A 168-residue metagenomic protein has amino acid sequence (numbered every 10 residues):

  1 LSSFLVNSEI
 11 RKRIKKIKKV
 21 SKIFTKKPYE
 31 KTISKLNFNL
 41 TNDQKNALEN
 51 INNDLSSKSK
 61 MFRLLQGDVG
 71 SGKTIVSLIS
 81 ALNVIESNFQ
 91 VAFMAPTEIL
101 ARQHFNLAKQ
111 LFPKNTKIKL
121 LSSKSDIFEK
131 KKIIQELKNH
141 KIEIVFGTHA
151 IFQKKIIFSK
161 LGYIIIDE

Functional and structural regions predicted by a protein language model:
L1-F93: Pre-Walker A segment
I33, N37, N52-S56, K109 (+4 more regions): Signal for well-folded cores of large energy- and translation-related assemblies
S57-K58, N83-S87, L111-P113, Q135-H140 (+1 more regions): Conserved catalytic network of the ASCE P-loop NTPase/AAA+ motor domain
L65, A92, I157, I165-I166: Walker B beta-strand of ABC/ABC-like P-loop ATPase nucleotide-binding domains, specifically the conserved hydrophobic
Q90-T97, K119: Conserved RecA-like ASCE P-loop NTPase motor core of nucleic-acid helicases/translocases
L100-E136: Conserved helix-turn-beta segment of the N-terminal RecA-like "Helicase ATP-binding" lobe in SF1/SF2 helicases
L121-V145, F152-L161: Conserved motor-coupling elements within RecA-like helicase/translocase cores
T148, D167-E168: Walker B catalytic acidic pair
